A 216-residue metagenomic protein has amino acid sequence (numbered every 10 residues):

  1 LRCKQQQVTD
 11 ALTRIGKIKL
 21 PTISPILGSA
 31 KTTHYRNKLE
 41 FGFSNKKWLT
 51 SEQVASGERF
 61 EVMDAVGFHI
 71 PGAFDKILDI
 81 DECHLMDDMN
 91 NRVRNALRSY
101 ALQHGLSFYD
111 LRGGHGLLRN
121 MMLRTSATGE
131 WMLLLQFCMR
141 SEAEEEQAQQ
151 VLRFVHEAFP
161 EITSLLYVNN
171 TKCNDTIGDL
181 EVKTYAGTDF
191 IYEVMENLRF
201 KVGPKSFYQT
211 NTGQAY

Functional and structural regions predicted by a protein language model:
L1-Y216: Accessory RNA-recognition modules of RNA-modification enzymes
